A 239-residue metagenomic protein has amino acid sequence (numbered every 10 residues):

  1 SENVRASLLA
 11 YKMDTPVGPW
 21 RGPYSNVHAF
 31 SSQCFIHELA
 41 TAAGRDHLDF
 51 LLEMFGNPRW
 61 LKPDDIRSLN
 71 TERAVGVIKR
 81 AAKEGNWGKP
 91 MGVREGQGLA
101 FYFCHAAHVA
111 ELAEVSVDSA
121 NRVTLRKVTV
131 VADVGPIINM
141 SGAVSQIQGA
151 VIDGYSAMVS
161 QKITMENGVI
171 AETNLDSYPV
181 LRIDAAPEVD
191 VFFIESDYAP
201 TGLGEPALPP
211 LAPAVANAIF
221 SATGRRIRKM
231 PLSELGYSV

Functional and structural regions predicted by a protein language model:
S1-V239: Cofactor-binding beta-sheet edge motifs in enzyme active sites
